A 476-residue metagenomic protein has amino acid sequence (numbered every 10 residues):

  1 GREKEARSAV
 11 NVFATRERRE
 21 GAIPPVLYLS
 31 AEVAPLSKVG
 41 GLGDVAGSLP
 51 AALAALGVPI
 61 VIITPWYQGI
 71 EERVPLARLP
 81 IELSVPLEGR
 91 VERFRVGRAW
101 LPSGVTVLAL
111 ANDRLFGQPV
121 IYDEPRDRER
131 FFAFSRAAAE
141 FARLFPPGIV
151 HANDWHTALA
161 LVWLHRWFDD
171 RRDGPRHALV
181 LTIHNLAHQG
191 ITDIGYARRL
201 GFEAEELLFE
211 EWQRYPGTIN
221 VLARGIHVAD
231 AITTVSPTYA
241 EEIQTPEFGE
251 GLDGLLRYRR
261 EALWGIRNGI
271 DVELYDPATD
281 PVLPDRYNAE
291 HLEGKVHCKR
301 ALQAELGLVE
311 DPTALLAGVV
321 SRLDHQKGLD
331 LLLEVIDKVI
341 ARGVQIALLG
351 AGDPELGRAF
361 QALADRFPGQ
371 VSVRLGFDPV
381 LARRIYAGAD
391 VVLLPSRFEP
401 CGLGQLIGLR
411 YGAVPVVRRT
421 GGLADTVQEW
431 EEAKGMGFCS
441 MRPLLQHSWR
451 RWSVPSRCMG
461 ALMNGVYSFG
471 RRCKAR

Functional and structural regions predicted by a protein language model:
R2, R7-R476: Catalytic cores of nucleotide-sugar-dependent glycosyltransferases that transfer UDP/GDP/TDP-activated
